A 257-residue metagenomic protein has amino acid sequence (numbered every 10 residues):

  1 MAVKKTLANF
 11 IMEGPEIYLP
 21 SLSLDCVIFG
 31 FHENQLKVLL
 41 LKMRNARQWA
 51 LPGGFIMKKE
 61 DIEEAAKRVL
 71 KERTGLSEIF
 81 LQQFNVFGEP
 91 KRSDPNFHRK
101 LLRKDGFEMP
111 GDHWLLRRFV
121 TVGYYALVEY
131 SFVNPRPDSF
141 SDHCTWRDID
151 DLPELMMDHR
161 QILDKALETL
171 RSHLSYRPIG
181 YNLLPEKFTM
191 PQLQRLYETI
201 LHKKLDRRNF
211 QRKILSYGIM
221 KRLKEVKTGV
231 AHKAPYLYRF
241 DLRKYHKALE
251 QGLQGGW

Functional and structural regions predicted by a protein language model:
K5-L7, G14-W49: N-terminal strand-loop-strand
G14-P15, D112, E225-V230: Short proline/glycine-enriched turn/loop segments at secondary-structure junctions
Q35-R92, S172-R195: Conserved Nudix-box catalytic region and its N-terminal flanking loop in Nudix hydrolases and closely related
E72-V133, R171-G180, Y217-K221: Active-site segment of metal-dependent pyrophosphate-handling enzymes, primarily the Nudix hydrolase catalytic core
F119-Y130, N134-L170, E186-P191, N209-I214 (+2 more regions): NUDIX/MutT-family hydrolases
R195-K204: Short helix-coil junctions and helix-kink-helix linkers
R207-Y217, K227-Y236: Accessory, usually C-terminal, subdomains that scaffold auxiliary metal cofactors
K224-W257: Long, intrinsically disordered, low-complexity Ser/Thr/Pro-rich regulatory/activation regions of nuclear proteins
